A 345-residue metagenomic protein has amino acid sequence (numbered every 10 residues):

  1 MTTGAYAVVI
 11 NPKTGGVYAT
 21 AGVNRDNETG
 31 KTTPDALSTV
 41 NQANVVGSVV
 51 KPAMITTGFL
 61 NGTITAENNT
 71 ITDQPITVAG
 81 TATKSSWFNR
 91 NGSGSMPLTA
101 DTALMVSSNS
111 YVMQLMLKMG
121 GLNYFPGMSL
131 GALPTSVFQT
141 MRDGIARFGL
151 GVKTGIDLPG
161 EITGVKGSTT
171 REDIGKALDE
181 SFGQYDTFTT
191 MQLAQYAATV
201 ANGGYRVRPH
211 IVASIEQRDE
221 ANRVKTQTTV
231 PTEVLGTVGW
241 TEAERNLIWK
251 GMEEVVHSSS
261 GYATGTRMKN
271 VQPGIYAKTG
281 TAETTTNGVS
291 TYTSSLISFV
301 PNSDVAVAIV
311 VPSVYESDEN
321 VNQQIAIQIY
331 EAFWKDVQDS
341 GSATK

Functional and structural regions predicted by a protein language model:
M1-Q42, G47, T56-V311, K345: Beta-lactam-recognizing serine transpeptidase/beta-lactamase-like catalytic domain environment
M54, T140-M141, A326-I329: Generic structural signal for hydrophobic residues
N222, T226-E233, Q323-K345: Short, gly/Ser/Thr-rich active-site loops of penicillin-recognizing serine hydrolases
V311-I325: A short acidic/glycine-rich loop-to-helix N-cap element
